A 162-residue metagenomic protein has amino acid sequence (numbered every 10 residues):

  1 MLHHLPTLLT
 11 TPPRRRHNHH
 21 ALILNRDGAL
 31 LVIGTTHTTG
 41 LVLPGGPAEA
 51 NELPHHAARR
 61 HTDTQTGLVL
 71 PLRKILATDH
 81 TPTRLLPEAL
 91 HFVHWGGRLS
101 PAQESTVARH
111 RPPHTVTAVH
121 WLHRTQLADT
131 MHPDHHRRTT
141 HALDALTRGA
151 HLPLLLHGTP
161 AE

Functional and structural regions predicted by a protein language model:
M1-H20: Acidic, metal-coordinating catalytic segment for phosphate/diphosphate chemistry, firing primarily on the Nudix
A29-L30: Entry beta-strands of beta-propeller and related beta-repeat scaffolds
T35: Short loop/turn segments immediately following the C-termini of beta-strands
T39-G40, R111-E162: Nudix hydrolase/Nudix homology domain
V42-G46: A short gly/proline-enriched turn/hairpin at secondary-structure junctions
A48-P71, D79-H135: Unchanged
